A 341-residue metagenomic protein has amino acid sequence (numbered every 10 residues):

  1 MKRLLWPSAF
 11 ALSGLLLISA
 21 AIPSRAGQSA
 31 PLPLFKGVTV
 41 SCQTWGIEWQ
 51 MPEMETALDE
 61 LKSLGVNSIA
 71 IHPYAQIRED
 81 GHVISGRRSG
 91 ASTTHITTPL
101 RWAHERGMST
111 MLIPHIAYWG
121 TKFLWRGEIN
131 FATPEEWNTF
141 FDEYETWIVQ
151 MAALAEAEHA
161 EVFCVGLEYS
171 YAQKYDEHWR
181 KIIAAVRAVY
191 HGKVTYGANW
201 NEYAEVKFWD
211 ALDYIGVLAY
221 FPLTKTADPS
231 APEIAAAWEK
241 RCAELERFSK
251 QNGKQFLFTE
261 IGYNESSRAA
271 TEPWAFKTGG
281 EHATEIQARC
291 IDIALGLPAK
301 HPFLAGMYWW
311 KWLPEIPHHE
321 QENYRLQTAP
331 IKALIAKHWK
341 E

Functional and structural regions predicted by a protein language model:
S8-A20: Bacterial N-terminal signal peptides
G27-L61: Boundary/entry segment of secreted carbohydrate-active catalytic domains
P31-L32, P273-F276, A288-I291, L297-E341: Aromatic-rich peripheral "rim/lid" segments of glycoside hydrolase catalytic domains that contact and position glycan
L64-H82, H95-A172, R268, W312-E315: Substrate-binding cleft and catalytic face of glycoside hydrolase catalytic domains, especially the flexible beta-alpha
R88, W119-N138, L212, E272 (+2 more regions): Aromatic- and acidic-residue-enriched segments that line the glycan-binding/catalytic groove of carbohydrate-active
L112-I116, G120, V162-E168, A172-K174 (+3 more regions): Aromatic-lined carbohydrate-recognition surfaces of secreted/lumenal glycan-active proteins
M151-L167, A198-A236, Q255, T259-Y263: Aromatic- and acid-rich polysaccharide-binding/catalytic face of secreted or lumenal carbohydrate-active enzymes
A219-A231, F248-A288, W310-E322: Active-site clefts of carbohydrate-active enzymes
